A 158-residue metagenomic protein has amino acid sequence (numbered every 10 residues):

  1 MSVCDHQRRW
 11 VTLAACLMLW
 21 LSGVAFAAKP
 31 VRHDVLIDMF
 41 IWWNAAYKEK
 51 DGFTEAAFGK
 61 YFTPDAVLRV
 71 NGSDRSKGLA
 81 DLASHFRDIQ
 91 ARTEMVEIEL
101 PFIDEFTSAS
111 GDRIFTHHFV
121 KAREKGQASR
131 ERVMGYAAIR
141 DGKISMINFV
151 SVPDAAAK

Functional and structural regions predicted by a protein language model:
M1-Q7: N-terminal secretory signal peptides that target proteins for export/translocation
C4, L13-P64, K158: Short, low-complexity N-terminal intrinsically disordered segments enriched in polar/charged residues
H33, E55-T107, D112, Q127: A solvent-exposed, acidic/Ser-Thr-rich amphipathic alpha-helical stretch
D65, H117-R123: Generic short beta-strand segments
L68-V70, T116, M146-I147: Short hydrophobic/aromatic-rich beta-strand segments that constitute the beta-sheet cores of beta-sandwich/beta-barrel
G72, H118-V120, S151: A mature extracytoplasmic/lumenal domain signature
F86, L100-F106, F119-K121, R132-A138: Hydrophobic/aromatic beta-strand elements that line small-molecule binding cavities or substrate pockets in beta-rich
R130-K158: Short beta-strand edge/turn micro-motifs at domain boundaries
